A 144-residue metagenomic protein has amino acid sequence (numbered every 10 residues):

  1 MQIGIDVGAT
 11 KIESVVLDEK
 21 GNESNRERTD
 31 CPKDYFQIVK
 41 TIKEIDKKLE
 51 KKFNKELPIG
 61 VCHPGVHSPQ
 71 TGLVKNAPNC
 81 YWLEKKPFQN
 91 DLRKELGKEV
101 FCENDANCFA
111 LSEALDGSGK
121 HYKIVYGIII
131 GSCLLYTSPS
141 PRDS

Functional and structural regions predicted by a protein language model:
M1, E13, H63, Y126 (+1 more regions): Conserved beta-strand and immediately adjacent loop positions that scaffold enzyme active sites
Q2-D6, P58-G60, V125-I129: Short glycine-aspartate micro-motif
Q2-K40, V74: Short glycine-rich, Thr/Ser-proximal phosphate-binding strand/loop in the N-terminal lobe of ATP-dependent enzymes
E19, Q70, R142: Short, ordered coil/turn segments that flank beta-strands lining enzyme active or ligand-binding pockets
P32, V39-K43, K47, L57-I59 (+1 more regions): Glycine-rich phosphate-binding loop and adjoining helix at the ATP-binding site of ATP-dependent phosphoryl-transfer
P64-H67, G131-C133: Short glycine-rich anion-binding loops that position phosphate/pyrophosphate groups of nucleotides and phosphorylated
Y136, P141-S144: Single conserved hydrophobic/aromatic residue that forms the stacking wall/gate of nucleotide- or nucleobase-binding
